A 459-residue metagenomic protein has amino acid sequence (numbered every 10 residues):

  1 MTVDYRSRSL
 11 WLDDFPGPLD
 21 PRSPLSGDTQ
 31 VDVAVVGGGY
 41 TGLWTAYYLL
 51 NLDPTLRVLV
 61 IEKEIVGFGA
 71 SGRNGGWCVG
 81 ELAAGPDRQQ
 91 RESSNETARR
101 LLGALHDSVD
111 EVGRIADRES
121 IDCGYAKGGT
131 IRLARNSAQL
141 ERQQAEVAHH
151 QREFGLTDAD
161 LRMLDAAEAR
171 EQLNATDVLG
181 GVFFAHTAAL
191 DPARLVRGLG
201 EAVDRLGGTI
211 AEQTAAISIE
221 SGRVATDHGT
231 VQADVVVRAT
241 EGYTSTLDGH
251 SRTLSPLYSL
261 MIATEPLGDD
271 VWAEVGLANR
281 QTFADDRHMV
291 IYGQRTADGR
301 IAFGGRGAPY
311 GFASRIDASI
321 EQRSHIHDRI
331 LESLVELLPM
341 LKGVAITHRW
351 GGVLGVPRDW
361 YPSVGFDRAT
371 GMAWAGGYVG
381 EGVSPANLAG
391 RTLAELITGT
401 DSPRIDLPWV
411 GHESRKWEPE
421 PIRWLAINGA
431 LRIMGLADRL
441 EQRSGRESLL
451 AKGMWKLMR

Functional and structural regions predicted by a protein language model:
M1-V33, N51-R57, K456: Extreme N-terminal leader/targeting segments of oxidoreductases
G37-L43, K63: Glycine-rich Rossmann-fold phosphate-binding loop(s) that bind the pyrophosphate of adenine dinucleotide cofactors
L50-R73: Glycine-rich FAD pyrophosphate-binding loop
G76, R118-A126, S218, T230-D270 (+2 more regions): Active-site substrate-recognition segment that forms the wall of the catalytic cavity or substrate channel
E81-A166: Dinucleotide-binding Rossmann-like beta1-alpha1 core, especially the glycine-rich loop that anchors the ADP
L101-V109, L133-R142, V182-A202, A211 (+1 more regions): Short beta-strand to alpha-helix junction loop
A148-E153, T176-D234: Helical element adjacent to the flavin cofactor pocket in flavoenzyme catalytic cores
V356, R368, L396-L431: Active-site-proximal substrate-binding core of FAD-dependent oxidoreductases
